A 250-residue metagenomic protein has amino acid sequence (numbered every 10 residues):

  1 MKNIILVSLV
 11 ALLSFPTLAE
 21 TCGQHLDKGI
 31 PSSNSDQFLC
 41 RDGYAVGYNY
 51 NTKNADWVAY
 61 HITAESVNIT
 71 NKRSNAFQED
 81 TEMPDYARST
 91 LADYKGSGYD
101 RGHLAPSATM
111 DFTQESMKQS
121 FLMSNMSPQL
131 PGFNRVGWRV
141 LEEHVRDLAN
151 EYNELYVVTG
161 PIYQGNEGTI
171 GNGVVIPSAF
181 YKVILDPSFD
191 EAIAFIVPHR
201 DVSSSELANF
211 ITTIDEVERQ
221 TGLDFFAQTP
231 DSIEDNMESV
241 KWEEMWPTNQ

Functional and structural regions predicted by a protein language model:
I4-L13: Sec-dependent N-terminal signal peptides
P16-Q250: Domain-level detector for secreted/extracellular nuclease and nuclease-toxin modules, and for the ENPP-like C-terminal
